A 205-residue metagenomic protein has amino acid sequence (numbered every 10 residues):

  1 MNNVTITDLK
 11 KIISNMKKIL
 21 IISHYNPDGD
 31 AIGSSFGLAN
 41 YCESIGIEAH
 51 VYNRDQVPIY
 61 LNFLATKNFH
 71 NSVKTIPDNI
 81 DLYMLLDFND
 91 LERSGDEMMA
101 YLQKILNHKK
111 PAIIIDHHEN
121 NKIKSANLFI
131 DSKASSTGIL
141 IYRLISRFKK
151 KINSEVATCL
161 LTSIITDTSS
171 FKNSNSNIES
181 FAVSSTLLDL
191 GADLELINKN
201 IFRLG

Functional and structural regions predicted by a protein language model:
M1-G205: Replace "Mg2+/Mn2+-dependent" with "divalent metal-dependent
